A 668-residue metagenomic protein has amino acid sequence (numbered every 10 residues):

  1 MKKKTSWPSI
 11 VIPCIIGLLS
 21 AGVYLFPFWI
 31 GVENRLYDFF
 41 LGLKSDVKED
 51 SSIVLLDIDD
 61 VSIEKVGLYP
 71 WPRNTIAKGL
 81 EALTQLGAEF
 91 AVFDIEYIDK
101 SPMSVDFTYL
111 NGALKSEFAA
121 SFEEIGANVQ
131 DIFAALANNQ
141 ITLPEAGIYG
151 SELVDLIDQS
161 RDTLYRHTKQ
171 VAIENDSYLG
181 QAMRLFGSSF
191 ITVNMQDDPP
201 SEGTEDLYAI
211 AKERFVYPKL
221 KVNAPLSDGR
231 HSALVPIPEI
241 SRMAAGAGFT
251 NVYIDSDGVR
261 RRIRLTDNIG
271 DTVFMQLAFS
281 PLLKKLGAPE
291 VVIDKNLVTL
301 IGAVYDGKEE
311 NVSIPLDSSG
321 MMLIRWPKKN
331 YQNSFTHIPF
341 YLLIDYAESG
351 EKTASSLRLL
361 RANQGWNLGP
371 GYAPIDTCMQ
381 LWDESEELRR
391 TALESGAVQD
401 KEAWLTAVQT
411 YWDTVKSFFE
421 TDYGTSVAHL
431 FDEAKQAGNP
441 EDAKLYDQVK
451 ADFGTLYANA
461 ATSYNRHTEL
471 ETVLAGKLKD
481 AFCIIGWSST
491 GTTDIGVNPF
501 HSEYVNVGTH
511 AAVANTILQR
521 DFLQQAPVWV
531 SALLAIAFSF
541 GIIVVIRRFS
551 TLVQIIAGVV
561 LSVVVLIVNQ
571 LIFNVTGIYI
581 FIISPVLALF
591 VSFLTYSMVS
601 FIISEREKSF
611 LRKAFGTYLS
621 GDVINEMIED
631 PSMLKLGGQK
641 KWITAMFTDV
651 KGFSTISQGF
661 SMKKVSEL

Functional and structural regions predicted by a protein language model:
K2-F431, D442, E471, A475-R547: Non-transmembrane functional regions of envelope-associated proteins
Y37-F39, S463-T468, N625-D630: Short gly/ser/thr-rich secondary-structure transition/capping motifs
D46, V473-K477, L634-Q639, A645 (+1 more regions): Replace "in large, NTP-powered and nucleic-acid-processing enzymes" with "in large, NTP-powered factors and other
Y178, V235, V273-S280, T509 (+7 more regions): Generic recognition of stable, solvent-exposed alpha-helical segments in well-folded globular domains
E433-V473, K479, T490-T493: Non-transmembrane alpha-helical coiled-coil
I485, W642-S654: Active-site-flanking beta-strand signature of metal-NTP-handling nucleotidyl enzymes and homologous cyclase-like
G508, L523-V599: Transmembrane alpha-helical segments that form the functional core of multipass membrane systems
S584-K641, T655-G659, K664-E667: Regulatory cytosolic signal-relay segments
